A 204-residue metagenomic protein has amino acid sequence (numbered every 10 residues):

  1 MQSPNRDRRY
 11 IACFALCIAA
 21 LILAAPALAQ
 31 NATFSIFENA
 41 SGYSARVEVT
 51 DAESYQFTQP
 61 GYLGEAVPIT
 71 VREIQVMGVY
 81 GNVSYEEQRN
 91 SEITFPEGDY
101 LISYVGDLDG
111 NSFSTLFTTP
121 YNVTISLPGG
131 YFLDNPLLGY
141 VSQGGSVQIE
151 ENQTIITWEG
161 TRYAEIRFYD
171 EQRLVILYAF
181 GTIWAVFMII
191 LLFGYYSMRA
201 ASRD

Functional and structural regions predicted by a protein language model:
M1-F34: Hydrophobic secretory-pathway targeting helix
A25-D204: Lumenal/extracellular ectodomains and adaptor appendage modules of the eukaryotic vesicle/secretory system
